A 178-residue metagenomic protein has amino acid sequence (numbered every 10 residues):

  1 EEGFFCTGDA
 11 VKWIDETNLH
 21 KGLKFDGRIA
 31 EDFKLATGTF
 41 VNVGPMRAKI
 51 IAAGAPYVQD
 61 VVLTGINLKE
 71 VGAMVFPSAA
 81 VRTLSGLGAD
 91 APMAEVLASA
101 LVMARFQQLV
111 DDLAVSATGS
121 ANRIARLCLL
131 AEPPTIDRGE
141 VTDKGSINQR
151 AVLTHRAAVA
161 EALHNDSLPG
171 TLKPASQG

Functional and structural regions predicted by a protein language model:
E2-N122, I136-R138: AMP-binding/adenylate-forming catalytic core of the ANL superfamily
Q59-G65, V110-G178: Conserved C-terminal "lid"/linker of ANL adenylate-forming enzymes
